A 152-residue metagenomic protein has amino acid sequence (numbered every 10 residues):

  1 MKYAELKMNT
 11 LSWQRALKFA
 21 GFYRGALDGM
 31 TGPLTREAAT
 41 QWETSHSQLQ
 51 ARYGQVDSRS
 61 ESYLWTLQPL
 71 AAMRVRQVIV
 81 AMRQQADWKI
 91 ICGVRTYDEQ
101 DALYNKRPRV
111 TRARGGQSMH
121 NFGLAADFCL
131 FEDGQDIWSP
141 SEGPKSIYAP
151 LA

Functional and structural regions predicted by a protein language model:
M1-A4, Y23-L27: Short, recurring structural edge motifs at helix starts
K7, L11, A20, R24 (+1 more regions): Cell-envelope/glycan interface and biosynthesis
L17, A39: Conserved hydrophobic/aromatic packing and binding residues within compact polymer-binding modules
A26-G29, E37: Acidic (E/D-rich), amphipathic helical modules within compact regulatory domains
